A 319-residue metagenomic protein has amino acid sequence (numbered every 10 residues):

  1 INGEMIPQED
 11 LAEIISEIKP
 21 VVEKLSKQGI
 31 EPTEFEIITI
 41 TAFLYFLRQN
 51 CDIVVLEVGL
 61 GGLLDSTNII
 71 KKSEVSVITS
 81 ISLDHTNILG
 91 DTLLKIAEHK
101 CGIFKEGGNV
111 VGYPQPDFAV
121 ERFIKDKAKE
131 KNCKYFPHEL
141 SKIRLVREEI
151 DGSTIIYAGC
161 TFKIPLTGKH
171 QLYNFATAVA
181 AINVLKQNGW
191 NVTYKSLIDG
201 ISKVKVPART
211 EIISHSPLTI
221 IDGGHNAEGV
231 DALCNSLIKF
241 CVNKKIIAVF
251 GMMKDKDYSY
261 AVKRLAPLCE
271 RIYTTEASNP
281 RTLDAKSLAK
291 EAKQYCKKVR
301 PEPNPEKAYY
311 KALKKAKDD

Functional and structural regions predicted by a protein language model:
I1-I18, N87-F104, F123-D126, Y258-R264 (+1 more regions): Active-site-proximal loop->helix
I1-K71, L89: ATP-dependent carboxylate-amine ligase catalytic core
K19, F43-L47, C101, C234-I238 (+1 more regions): Generic structural signal for well-ordered alpha-helical scaffold segments
L25-Q28, I37, R48-E57, S73-T161 (+2 more regions): Acidic, Mg2+-coordinating active-site environments of NTP-dependent enzymes
I53-L56, D65-V77, I81-H85, K95 (+1 more regions): Nucleotide phosphate-binding/pyrophosphate-handling subdomain across enzymes that bind or process nucleotide phosphates
G102-V110, F240-I246, L268-R271, K315-D318: Short, surface-exposed connector motifs at secondary-structure boundaries
G112-Q115, K127-E149, P165-K169, S196-K203 (+5 more regions): Beta-strand->loop->alpha-helix junctions that form or flank phosphate-binding loops in nucleotide-handling enzymes
D117-F136, I150-G152, L218-I221, A227 (+1 more regions): C-terminal helical cap/extension that packs against the catalytic core of soluble nucleotide-cofactor enzymes
